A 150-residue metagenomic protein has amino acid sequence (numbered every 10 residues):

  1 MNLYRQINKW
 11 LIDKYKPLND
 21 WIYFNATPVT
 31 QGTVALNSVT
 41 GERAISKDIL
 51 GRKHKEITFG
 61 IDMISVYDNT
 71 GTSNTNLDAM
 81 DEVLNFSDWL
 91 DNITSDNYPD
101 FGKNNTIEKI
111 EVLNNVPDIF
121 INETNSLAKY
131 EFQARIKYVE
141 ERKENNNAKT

Functional and structural regions predicted by a protein language model:
M1-W21, R43-T150: Charged, amphipathic alpha-helical segments and their flanking helix caps
I22-Q31: Short acidic low-complexity segments
T30-K47: Amphipathic, interaction-prone secondary-structure segments
